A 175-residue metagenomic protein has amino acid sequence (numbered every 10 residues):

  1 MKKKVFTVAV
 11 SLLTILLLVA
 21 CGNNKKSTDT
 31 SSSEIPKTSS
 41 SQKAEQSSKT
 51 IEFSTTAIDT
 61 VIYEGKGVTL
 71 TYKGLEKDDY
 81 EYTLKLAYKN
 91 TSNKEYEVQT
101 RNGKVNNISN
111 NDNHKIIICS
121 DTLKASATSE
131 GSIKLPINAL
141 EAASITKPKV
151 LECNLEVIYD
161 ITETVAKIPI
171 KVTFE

Functional and structural regions predicted by a protein language model:
M1-A9: Bacterial N-terminal signal peptides that target proteins for export
T7, N24-L70: N-terminal, intrinsically disordered, polar/charged segments of Gram-positive cell-envelope systems that serve as
L17-A20: C-terminal motif of bacterial Sec signal peptides marking the signal peptidase cleavage site
D79-K85: Short, solvent-exposed loop/turn segments enriched in Ser/Thr/Gly
E81, N110-T164, T173-E175: Short, solvent-exposed, Trp/other aromatic-anchored flexible loops in extracytoplasmic proteins
A87-N93: Asparagine-centered strand-capping/turn motif at beta-strand->loop junctions
N93-N111: Short acidic, flexible loop segments centered on an aromatic residue
